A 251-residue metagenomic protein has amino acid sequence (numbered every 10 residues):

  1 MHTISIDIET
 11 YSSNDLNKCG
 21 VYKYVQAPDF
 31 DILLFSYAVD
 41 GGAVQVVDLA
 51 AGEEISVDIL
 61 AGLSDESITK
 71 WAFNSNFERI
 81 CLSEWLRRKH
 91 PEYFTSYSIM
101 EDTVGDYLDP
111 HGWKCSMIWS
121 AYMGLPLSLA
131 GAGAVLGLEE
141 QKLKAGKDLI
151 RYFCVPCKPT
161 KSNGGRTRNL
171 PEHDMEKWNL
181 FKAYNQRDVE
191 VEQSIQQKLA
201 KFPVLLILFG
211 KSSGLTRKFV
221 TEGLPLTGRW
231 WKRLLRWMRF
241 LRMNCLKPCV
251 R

Functional and structural regions predicted by a protein language model:
M1-T10, N14-L16, L34, A134 (+1 more regions): Conserved "right-hand" nucleotidyltransferase catalytic core of DNA-directed polymerases
I8-N14, K23-V25, N74: Ser/Thr-glycine-rich phosphate-binding loops at phosphate-binding pockets of nucleotides, nucleotide cofactors
S13-N17, V46-L49: Cytochrome P450 core scaffold surrounding the K-helix E-X-X-R motif and the conserved "meander" helix-loop region
L16-L34: A short alpha/beta connector and helix-capping loop motif
F30-I32, Y37, G41-D58, G62-A200: Active-site-proximal helix-loop-helix substrate-binding element of RNase H-like nuclease domains
